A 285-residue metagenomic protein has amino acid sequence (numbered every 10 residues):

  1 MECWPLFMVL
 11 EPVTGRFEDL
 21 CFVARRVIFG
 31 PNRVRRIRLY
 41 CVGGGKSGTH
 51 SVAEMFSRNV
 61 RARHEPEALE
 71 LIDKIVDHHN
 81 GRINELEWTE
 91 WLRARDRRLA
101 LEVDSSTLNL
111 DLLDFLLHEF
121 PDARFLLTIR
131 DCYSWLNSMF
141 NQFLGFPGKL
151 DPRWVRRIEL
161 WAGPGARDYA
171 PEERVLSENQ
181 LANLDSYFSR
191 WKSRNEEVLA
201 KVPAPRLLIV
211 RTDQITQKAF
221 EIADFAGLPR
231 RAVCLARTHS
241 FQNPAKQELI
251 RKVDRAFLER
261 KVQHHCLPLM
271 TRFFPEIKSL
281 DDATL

Functional and structural regions predicted by a protein language model:
M1-R97, F241-Q242, E248: PAPS-dependent sulfotransferase catalytic core
G48-A53, L71-D73, L110-D114, Y133-S138 (+2 more regions): Short catalytic/ligand-binding loop motif for oxyanion handling, primarily in non-cytosolic enzymes, centered on
R63, R124-L126, L208-V210: Hydrophobic/aromatic beta-strand patches that form the interior of the parallel beta-sheet core in alpha/beta enzyme
I72-I75, C132-W135, V198-P268: The conserved 3'-phosphoadenosine-5'-phosphosulfate
R82-R97, G148-Q217, E221, D281: PAPS-dependent sulfotransferase catalytic domain
R95-L117, T128, S134: Glycine-rich phosphate-binding loop used to anchor ATP phosphates in small-molecule kinases, encompassing both
E119-N141, D213: Conserved phosphate-donor/acceptor-positioning beta-strand/loop module used by diverse small-molecule
G148, P152-Q180, R230-L285: PAPS-dependent sulfotransferase catalytic core
